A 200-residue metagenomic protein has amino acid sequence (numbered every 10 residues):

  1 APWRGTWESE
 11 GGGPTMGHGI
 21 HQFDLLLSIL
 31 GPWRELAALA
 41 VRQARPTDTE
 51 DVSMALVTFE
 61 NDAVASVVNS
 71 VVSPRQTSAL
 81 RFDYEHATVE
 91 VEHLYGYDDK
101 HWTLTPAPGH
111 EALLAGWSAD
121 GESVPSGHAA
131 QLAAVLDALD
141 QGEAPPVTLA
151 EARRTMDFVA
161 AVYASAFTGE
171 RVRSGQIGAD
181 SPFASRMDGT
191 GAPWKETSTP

Functional and structural regions predicted by a protein language model:
A1-T47, G169: Predominantly a Rossmann-like dinucleotide-binding segment in NAD(P)-dependent oxidoreductases
T6-G11, G116-D120, A144: Short amphipathic alpha-helical segments at helix-loop
T15-G19, P125, P146-R153: Conserved loop-to-helix N-cap of the C-terminal "lid" that shapes the substrate pocket in Rossmann-like
Q22-F23, A129-A133, V159: A general structural signal for well-ordered alpha-helical segments in protein cores
G31-A38, V64, A87, A144 (+2 more regions): Generic structural signal for secondary-structure transition and capping sites
Q43-E50, E60-A130, T148, Q176-P182 (+1 more regions): NAD(P)-dinucleotide binding in Rossmann-like oxidoreductases
E60, D137-P200: C-terminal helix-rich "cap/oligomerization" subdomain common to oxidoreductases
